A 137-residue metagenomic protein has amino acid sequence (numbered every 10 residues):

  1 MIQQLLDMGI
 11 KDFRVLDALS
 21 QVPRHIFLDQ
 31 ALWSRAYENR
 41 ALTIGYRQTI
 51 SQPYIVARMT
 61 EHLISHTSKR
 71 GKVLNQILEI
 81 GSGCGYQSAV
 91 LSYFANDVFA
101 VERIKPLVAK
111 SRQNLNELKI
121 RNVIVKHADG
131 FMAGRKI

Functional and structural regions predicted by a protein language model:
M1-A31: N-terminal auxiliary segments of SAM/dcSAM-dependent transferases
I2, D7, E38-N39, I50-Q76: Conserved alpha-helix/loop element of class I SAM-dependent methyltransferases that forms part of the SAM/SAH-binding
F13-R14, Y54, P106: Cytosolic histidine kinase catalytic core of two-component systems
A31-I44, T49: Short, surface-exposed glycine/acidic/tryptophan-bearing loops
L63-I137: Conserved nucleotide-cofactor-binding alpha/beta core module
